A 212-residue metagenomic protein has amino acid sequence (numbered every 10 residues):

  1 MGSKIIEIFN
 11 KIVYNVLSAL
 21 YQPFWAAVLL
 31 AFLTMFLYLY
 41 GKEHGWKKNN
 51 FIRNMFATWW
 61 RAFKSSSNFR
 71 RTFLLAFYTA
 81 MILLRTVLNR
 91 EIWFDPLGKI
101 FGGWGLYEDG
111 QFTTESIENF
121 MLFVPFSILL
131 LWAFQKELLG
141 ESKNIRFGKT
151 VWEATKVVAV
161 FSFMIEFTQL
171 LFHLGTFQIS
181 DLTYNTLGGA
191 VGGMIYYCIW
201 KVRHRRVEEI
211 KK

Functional and structural regions predicted by a protein language model:
G2-L174, I179, G193-K212: Bulky hydrophobic segments
